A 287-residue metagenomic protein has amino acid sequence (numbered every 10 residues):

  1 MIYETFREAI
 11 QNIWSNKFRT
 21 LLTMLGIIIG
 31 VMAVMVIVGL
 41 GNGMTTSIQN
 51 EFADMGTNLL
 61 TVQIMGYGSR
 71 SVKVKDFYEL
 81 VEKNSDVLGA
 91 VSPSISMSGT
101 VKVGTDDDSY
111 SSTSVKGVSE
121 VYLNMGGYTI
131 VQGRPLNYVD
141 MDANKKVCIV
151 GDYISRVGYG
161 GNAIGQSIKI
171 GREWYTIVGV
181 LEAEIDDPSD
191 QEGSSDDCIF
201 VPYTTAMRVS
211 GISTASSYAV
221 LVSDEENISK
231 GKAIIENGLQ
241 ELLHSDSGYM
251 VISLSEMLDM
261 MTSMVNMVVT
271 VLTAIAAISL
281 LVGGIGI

Functional and structural regions predicted by a protein language model:
M1-V31: N-terminal Sec/SRP start-transfer signal
A9-S15, L88, G231, S279-V282 (+1 more regions): A generic "structured core" feature
I10-S15, G41, T45, Q49 (+1 more regions): Alpha-helical membrane-interface segments at transmembrane helix boundaries
G26, A33-G39, V269-I287: A hydrophobic alpha-helix feature that marks transmembrane segments and, especially, their cytosolic C-terminal ends
I28, I37, T61, V147 (+1 more regions): Short aromatic/hydrophobic contact patches that present stacked aromatics for nucleic-acid/ligand binding
G41-S114, V121-G127, R156, M207-R208 (+5 more regions): Hydrophobic, regular-secondary-structure patches
R70-K73, E82-V87, K169-W174, V180-L272: Mechanotransmission and gating elements of multispan inner-membrane complexes involved in transport and envelope
I95, D108-V209, S213, K230: Hydrophobic secondary-structure segments that place a key small or acidic residue at a functional site
